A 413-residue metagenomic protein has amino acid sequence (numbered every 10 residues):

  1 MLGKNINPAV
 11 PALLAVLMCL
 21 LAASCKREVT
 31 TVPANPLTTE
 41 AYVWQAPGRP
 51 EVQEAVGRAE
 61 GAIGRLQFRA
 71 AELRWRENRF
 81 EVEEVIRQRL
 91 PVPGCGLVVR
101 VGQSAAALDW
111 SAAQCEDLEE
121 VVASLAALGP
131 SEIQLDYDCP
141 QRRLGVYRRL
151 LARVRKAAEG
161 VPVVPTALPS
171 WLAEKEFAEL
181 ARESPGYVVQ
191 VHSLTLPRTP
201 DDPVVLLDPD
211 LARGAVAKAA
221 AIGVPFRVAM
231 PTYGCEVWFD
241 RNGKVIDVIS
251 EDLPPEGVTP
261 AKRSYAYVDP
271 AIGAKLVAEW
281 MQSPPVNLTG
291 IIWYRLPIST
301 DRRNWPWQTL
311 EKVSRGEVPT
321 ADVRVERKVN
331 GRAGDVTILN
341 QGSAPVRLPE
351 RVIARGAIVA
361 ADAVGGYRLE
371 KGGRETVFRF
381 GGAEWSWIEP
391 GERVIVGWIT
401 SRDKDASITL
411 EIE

Functional and structural regions predicted by a protein language model:
L21-S24: C-terminal motif of bacterial Sec signal peptides marking the signal peptidase cleavage site
K26-E28: Bacterial signal peptide processing site
A34-L37, A70-V189: Chitinase-like catalytic core of GlcNAc-active glycosidases
P47-R76, S124-P130, S283-V286: Catalytic domains of carbohydrate-active enzymes, especially glycoside hydrolases
L66, L135, Y187, V228 (+1 more regions): Conserved, mostly hydrophobic/aromatic
G145, R149-D247: Substrate-binding surface in catalytic domains of secreted glycosidases
Y233-C235, F239-A321: Substrate-binding cleft of secreted/luminal carbohydrate-active enzymes
D335-V346, A354: Asparagine-centered strand-capping/turn motif at beta-strand->loop junctions
